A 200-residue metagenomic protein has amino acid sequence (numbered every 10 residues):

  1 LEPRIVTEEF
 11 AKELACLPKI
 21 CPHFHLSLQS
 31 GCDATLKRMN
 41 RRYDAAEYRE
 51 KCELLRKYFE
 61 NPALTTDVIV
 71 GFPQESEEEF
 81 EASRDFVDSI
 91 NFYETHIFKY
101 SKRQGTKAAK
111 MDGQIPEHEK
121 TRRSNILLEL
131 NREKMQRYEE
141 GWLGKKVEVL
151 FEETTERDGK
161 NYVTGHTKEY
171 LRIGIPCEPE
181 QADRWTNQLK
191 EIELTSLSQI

Functional and structural regions predicted by a protein language model:
L1-E77: Conserved SAM/AdoMet-binding glycine-rich loop
I5-E9, L28-M39, V70-E77, E94-H118 (+4 more regions): Flexible glycine/acidic-rich beta-alpha junction loops that bind and position SAM and/or redox cofactors in anaerobic
E8-P22, E75-Y93, E117-R122, F151-R157: Short, electropositive alpha-helical surface patch
L26, D67, V87, T95 (+3 more regions): Conserved, mostly hydrophobic/aromatic
L54-A63, I90, I126-Y138: A structural motif corresponding to the C-terminal end of an alpha-helix and its immediate exit/capping segment
T65-T66, S83, T106, T167: Ser/Thr-centric signal marking residues that sit in or immediately flank functional binding/regulatory motifs
K110-I200: Terminal RNA-binding accessory module
